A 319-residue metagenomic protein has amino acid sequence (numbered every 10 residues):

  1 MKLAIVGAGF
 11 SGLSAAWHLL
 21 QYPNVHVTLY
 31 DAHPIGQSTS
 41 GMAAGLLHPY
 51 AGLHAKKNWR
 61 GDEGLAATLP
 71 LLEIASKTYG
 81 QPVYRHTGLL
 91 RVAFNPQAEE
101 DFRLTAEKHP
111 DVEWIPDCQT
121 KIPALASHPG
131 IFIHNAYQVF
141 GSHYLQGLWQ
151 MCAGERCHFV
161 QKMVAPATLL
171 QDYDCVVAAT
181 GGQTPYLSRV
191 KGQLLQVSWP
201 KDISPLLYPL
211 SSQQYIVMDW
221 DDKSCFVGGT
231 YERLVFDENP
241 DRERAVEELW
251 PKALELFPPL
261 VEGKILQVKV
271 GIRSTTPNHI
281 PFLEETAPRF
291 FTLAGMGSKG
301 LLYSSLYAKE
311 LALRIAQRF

Functional and structural regions predicted by a protein language model:
M1-S11: Beta1/beta-strand and adjacent pyrophosphate-binding region of the FAD-binding site in flavoprotein oxidoreductases
A4-V6, Q171-Q183, A308: Short hydrophobic core segments
W17-Q21, G45-L46, A51, P82-Y84 (+1 more regions): Active-site substrate-recognition segment that forms the wall of the catalytic cavity or substrate channel
L20-G41: Glycine-rich FAD pyrophosphate-binding loop
G45-P123, S127-H128: Dinucleotide-binding Rossmann-like beta1-alpha1 core, especially the glycine-rich loop that anchors the ADP
A55-T68, P96-Q97, I131-G147, P240-A245: Short beta-strand to alpha-helix junction loop
F132-L170, C175, A179: Helical element adjacent to the flavin cofactor pocket in flavoenzyme catalytic cores
G263-F319: C-terminal catalytic lobe of FAD-dependent flavoproteins
